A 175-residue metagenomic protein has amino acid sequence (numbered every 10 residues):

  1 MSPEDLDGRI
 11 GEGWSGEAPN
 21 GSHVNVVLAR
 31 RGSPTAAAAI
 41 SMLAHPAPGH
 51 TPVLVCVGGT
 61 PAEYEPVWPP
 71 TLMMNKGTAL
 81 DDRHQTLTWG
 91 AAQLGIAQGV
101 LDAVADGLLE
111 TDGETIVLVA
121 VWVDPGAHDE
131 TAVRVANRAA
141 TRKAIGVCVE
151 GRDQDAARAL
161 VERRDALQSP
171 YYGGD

Functional and structural regions predicted by a protein language model:
M1-D175: Accessory interaction regions appended to the cores of large information-processing enzymes
